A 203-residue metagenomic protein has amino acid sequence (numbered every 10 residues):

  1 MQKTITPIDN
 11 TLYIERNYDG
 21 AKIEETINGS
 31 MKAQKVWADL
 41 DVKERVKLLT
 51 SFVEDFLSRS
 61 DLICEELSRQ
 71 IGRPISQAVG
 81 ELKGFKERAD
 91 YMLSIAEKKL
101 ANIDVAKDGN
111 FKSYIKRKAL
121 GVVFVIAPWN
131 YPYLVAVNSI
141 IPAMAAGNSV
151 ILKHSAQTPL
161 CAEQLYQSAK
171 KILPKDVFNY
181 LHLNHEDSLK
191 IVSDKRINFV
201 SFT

Functional and structural regions predicted by a protein language model:
M1-F111: N-terminal Rossmann-like NAD(P)+-binding subdomain of aldehyde/semialdehyde dehydrogenases
D104-T203: Rossmann-like NAD(P) dinucleotide-binding subdomain of oxidoreductase/dehydrogenase enzymes
